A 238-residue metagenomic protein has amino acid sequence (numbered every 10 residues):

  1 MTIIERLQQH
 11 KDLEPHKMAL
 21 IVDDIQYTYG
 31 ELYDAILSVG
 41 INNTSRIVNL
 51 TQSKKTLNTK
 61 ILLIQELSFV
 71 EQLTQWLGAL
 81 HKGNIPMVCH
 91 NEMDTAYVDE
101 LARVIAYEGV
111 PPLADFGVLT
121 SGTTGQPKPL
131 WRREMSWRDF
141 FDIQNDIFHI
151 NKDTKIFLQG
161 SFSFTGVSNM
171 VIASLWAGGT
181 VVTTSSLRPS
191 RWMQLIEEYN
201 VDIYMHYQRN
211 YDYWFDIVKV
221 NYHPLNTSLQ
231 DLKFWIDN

Functional and structural regions predicted by a protein language model:
I3, Q8, H16-K54, T95-V98 (+1 more regions): Conserved AMP-binding/adenylate-forming core of the ANL superfamily
E5-Q9, I64-E66, V70-M87, Q144-D146 (+2 more regions): Hydrophobic alpha-helical segments in the ANL/AMP-binding
H10, L32, L62, A79 (+1 more regions): Adenylate-forming
I25, N42-E92, L158-F162: Conserved AMP-binding/adenylate-forming
E66-S68, I85-L101, G179-Y199, Q208-Y213: ATP-dependent adenylate-forming carboxylate-activation enzymes
D115-D142: Conserved AMP-binding A3 loop
D139-K155, S163-M205: Conserved AMP-binding/adenylation subdomain of ANL enzymes
L187, V201-N238: Adenylate-forming
